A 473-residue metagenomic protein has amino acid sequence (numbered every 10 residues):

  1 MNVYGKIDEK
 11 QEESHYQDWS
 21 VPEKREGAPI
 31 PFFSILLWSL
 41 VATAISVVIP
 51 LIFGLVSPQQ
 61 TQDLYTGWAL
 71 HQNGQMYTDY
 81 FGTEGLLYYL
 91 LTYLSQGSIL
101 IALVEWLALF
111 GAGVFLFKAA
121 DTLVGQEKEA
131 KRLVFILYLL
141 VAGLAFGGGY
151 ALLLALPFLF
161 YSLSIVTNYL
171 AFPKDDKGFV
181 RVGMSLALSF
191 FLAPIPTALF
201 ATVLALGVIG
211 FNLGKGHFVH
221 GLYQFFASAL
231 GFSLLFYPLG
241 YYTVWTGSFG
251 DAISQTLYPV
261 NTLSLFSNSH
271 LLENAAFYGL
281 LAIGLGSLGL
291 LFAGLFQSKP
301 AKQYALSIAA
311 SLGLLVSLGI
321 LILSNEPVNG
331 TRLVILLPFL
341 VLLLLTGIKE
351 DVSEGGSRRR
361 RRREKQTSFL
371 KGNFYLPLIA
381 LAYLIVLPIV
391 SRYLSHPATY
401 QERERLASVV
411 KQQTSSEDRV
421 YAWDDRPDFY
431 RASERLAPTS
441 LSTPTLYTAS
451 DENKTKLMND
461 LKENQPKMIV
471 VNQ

Functional and structural regions predicted by a protein language model:
A102-G125, Y161, I165: Transmembrane-helix motifs of polytopic, lipid-linked glycan transferases
L116-G143: Transmembrane-helix signature of polytopic, membrane-embedded enzymes that assemble or transfer cell-envelope glycans
A145-A155: Short acidic/glycine- and proline-prone juxtamembrane loop motifs at membrane-interface regions of multi-pass membrane
F160-R181, L290-A301, I348: Membrane-interface transmembrane helices that cradle and orient dolichyl/undecaprenyl
N168-L188, F218, L222, F226 (+1 more regions): Short hydrophobic alpha-helices at membrane interfaces in multi-pass membrane enzymes
G178-P196, F200-A205, V316-L321: Membrane-interface alpha helices of multi-pass inner-membrane proteins
I322-S368: Hydrophobic/aromatic-rich transmembrane helices and adjacent perimembrane loops
S395-D451, L457-Q473: Short periplasmic/luminal acceptor-recognition loop of GT-C membrane glycosyltransferases, typified by
